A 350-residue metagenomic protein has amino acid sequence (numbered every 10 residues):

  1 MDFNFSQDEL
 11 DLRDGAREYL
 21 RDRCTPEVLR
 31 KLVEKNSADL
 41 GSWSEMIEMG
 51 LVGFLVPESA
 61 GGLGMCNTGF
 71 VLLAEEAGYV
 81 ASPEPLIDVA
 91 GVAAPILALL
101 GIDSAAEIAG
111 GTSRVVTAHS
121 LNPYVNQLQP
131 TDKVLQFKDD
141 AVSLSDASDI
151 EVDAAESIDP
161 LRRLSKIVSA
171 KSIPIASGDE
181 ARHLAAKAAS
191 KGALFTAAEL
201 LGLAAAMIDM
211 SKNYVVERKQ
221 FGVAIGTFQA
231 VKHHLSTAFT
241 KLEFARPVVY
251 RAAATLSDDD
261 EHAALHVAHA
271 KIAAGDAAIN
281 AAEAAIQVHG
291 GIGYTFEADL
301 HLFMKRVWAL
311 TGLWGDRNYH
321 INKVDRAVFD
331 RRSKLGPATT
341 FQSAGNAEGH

Functional and structural regions predicted by a protein language model:
M1-V80, G178, K187-H350: Alpha-helical interface subdomain recognition
A81-G91, P95-D209, N213, A338-H350: FAD-binding core of flavoproteins
